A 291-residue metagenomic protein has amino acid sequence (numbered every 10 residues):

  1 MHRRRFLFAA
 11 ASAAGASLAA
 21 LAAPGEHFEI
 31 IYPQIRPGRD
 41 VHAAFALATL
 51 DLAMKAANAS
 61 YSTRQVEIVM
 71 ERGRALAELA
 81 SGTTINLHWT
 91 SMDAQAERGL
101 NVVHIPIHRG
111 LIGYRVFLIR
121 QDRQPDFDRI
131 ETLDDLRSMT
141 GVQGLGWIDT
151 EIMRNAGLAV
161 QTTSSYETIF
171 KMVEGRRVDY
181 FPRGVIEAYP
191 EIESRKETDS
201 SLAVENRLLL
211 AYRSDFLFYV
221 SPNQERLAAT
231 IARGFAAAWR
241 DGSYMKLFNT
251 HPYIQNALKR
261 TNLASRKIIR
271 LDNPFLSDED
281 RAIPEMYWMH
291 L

Functional and structural regions predicted by a protein language model:
R5-A23: N-terminal export signals
G25-G99, I231: Extracytoplasmic small-molecule ligand-binding "clamshell" domains of the periplasmic binding protein/Venus flytrap
Y32-R36, G110-V116, R123, E197-A229 (+1 more regions): Periplasmic-binding protein-like
G38-K55, F117-G157, I169, I186: Bilobed "Venus flytrap"/periplasmic-binding protein-like clamshell domains and structurally analogous long
L47, D51-A57, Q121-Q124, R213-N256: Extended ligand-binding regions for polar small-molecule ligands
I68-L136: Acidic, polar ligand-binding/catalytic clefts
A80, L87-G99, F181-S201: A ligand-binding cleft/hinge motif common to bilobed small-molecule-binding domains
G234-L291: An extracytoplasmic/periplasmic, membrane-proximal ligand-sensing/linker region
